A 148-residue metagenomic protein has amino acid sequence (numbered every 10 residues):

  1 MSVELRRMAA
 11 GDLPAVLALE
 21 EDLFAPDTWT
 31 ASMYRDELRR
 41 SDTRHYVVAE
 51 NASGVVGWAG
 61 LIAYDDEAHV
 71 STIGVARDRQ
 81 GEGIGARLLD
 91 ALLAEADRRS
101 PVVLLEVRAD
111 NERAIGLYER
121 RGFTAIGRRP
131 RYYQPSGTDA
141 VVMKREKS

Functional and structural regions predicted by a protein language model:
V3, R7-L13, L17-E82, A86-R98 (+1 more regions): Acetyl-CoA-dependent GNAT
A15, G116-L117: Well-formed, non-transmembrane alpha-helical positions, independent of function
A63, V107-A109: A cross-domain feature marking catalytic cores of carbohydrate-active enzymes and several ubiquitous metabolic/repair
D65-E67, V102, A140: A generic structural signal for beta-strand entry/edge sites
L89, D110-A114, R131-S136: Short glycine/proline-centered loop/turn elements that form peptide/ligand docking sites
A96-E106: Conserved GNAT acetyl-CoA-binding A-motif
L104-E106, T124-V141: Conserved catalytic-core motifs of GNAT/GCN5-like acyltransferases
Y118, F123, M143: Conserved active-site tyrosine of GNAT-family acetyltransferases
